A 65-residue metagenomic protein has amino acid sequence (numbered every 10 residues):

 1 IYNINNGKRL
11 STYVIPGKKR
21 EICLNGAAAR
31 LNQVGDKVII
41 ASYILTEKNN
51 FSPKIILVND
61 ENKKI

Functional and structural regions predicted by a protein language model:
I1-N49: Compact, glycine-rich, soluble single-domain proteins
K48, K54-I65: Helix-rich terminal scaffold detector
